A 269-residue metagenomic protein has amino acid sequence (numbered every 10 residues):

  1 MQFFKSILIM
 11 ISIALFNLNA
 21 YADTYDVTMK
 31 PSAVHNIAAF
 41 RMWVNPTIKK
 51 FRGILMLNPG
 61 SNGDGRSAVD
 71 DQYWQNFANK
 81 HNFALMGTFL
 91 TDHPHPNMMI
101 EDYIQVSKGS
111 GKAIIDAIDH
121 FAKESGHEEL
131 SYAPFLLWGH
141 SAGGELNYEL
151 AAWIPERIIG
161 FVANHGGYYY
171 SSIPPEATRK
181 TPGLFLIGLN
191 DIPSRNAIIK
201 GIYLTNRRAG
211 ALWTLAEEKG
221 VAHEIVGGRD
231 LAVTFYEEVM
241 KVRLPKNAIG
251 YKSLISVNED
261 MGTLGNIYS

Functional and structural regions predicted by a protein language model:
F4-F16: Sec-dependent N-terminal signal peptides
N19-I54, K80, V106-G109, F135-I158 (+1 more regions): A domain-start/cap signature at the N-terminus of enzymes
P46-N97, I192-R195: Short substrate-entry loop that stabilizes the transition state in hydrolases
K50-L55, K80-M86, S131-P134, P155-G160 (+2 more regions): Loop/turn elements at helix/coil->beta-strand transitions in domains of secreted/extracellular proteins
M56-N62, H140, N147, A151-A152 (+4 more regions): Cell-envelope and extracellular/periplasmic
D102-E129: Alpha/beta-hydrolase active-site loop
I159-E237: The feature captures the conserved acid-bearing segment of alpha/beta-hydrolase catalytic domains
A209, K219-S269: Alpha/beta-hydrolase-fold serine-hydrolase catalytic core, especially in secreted/extracellular enzymes
